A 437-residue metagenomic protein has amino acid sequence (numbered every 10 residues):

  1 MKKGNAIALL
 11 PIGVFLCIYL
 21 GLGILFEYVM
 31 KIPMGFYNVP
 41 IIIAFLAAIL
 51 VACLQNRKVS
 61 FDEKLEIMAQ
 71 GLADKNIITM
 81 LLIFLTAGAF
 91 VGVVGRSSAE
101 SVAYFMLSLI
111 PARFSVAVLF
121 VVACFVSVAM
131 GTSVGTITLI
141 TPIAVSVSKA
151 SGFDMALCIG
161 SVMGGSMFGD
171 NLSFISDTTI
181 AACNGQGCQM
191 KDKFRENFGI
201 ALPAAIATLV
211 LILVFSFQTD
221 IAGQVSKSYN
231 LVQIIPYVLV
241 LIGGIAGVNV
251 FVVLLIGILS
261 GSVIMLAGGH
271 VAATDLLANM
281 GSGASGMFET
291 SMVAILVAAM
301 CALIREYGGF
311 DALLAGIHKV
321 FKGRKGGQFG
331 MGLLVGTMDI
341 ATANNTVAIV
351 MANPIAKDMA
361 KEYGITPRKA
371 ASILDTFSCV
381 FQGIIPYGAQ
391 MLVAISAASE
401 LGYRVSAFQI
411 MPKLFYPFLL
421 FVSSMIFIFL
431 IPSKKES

Functional and structural regions predicted by a protein language model:
K2-G4, E27-I42, Q70-K75, L107-P111 (+4 more regions): Interfacial loop-to-helix junctions that mark the boundaries of transmembrane helices in multi-pass membrane
K3, G164-M167, N171-K227, V232 (+2 more regions): Juxtamembrane and boundary regions of transmembrane helices in multi-pass small-molecule transporters and channels
I7-L20, G35-R57, I78-T86, I140 (+4 more regions): Hydrophobic mid-bilayer segments of alpha-helices in multi-pass membrane transport proteins, especially secondary
N38-L46, L50-Q55, K64-S98, R113 (+4 more regions): Core transmembrane alpha-helical segments of multi-pass membrane transporters/permeases
R57-S60, A73-K75, G152-A156, A181-F194 (+5 more regions): Juxtamembrane helix-boundary/capping and inter-helix hinge elements in multi-pass membrane proteins
D74-M80, Y104-V122, S148-C158, K227-I235 (+3 more regions): Membrane-interfacial loop-to-helix junctions in multi-pass transporters
M80-V91, P111-I143, H318-K357, E362-Y363 (+1 more regions): Hydrophobic alpha-helical transmembrane segments of multi-pass integral membrane proteins, predominantly secondary
I83, R113-V126, G152-G169, G326-D339 (+3 more regions): Alpha-helical transmembrane segments of multi-pass membrane proteins
